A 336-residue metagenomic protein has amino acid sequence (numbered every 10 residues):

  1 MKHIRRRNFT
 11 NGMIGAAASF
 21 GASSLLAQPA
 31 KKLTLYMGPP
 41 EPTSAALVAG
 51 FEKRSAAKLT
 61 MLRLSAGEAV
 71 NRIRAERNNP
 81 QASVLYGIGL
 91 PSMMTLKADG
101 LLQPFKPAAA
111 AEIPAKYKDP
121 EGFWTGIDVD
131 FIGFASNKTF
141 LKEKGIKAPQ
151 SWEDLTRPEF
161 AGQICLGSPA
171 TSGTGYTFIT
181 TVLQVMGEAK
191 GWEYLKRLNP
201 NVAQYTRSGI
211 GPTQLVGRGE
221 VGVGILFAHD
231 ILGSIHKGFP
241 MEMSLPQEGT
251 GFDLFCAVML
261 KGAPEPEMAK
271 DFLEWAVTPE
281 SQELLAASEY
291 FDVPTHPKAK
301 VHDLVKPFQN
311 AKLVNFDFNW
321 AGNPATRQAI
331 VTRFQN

Functional and structural regions predicted by a protein language model:
M1-A17: N-terminal secretory signal peptides and thylakoid transit peptides that target proteins across membranes
Q28-M94: Early extracytoplasmic/lumenal segment of secretory-pathway proteins
G38, P42-A45, Q81-E220: Extracytoplasmic ligand-binding site segments that recognize negatively charged/polar headgroups
P91-T95, G217, G222-P240, E289: A ligand-binding cleft/hinge motif common to bilobed small-molecule-binding domains
A135-F140, I179-T180, D253-E265, L284-L285: A bilobed periplasmic-binding-protein/Venus flytrap-type ligand-binding module shared by bacterial periplasmic
Y194-N199, Y205-T206, K237-A263, P297: Periplasmic-binding protein-like
L260-F318: Mature extracytoplasmic/periplasmic domains
F316-N336: Conserved C-terminal helix/tail region of periplasmic/extracytoplasmic solute-binding proteins
